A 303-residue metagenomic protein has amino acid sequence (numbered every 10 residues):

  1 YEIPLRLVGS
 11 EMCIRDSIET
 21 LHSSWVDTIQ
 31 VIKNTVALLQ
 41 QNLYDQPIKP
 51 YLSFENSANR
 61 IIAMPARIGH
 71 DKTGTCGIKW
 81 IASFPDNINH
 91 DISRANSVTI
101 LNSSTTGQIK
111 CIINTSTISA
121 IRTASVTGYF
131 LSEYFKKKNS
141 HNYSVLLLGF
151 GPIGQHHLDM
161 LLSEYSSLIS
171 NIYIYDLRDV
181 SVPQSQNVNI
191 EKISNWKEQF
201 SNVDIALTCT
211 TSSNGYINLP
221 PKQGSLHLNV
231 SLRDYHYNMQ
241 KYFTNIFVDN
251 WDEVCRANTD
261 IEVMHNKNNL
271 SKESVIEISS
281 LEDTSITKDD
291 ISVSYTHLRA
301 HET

Functional and structural regions predicted by a protein language model:
Y1-G9, I14, H297-E302: Single conserved hydrophobic/aromatic residue that forms the stacking wall/gate of nucleotide- or nucleobase-binding
S10-A120, G128: N-terminal ligand-binding/catalytic initiation module
T127, H141-L161, D176: Glycine-rich adenosine-cofactor-binding loop
S132-K137: A short, basic/flexible loop-to-alpha-helix module at the beginning of a structural domain
L161, V182-V188: Short, aromatic/basic amphipathic alpha-helical patches
I169-Q184: NAD(P)-binding Rossmann-fold cofactor-contacting core
V188-V263: Rossmann-like adenosine-cofactor binding region
Q240-R299: Adenosine-phosphate binding glycine-rich loop
